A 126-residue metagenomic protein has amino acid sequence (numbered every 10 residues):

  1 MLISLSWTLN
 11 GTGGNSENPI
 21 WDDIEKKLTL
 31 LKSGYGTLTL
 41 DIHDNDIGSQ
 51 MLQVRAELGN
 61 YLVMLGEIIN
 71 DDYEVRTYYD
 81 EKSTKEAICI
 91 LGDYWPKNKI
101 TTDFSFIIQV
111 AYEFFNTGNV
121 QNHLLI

Functional and structural regions predicted by a protein language model:
M1-S33, D46-S49, N60, M64-I126: Acidic, proline/glycine-rich low-complexity IDRs
Y35-I42: A short, Trp-centered hydrophobic/proline-enriched beta-strand micro-motif
